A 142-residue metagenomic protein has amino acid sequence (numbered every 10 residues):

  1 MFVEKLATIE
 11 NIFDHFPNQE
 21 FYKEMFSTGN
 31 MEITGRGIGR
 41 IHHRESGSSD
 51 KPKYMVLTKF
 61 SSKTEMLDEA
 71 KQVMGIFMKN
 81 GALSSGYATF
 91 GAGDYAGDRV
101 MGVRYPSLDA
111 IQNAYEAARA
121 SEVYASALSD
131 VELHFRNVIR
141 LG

Functional and structural regions predicted by a protein language model:
M1-G142: Short S/T/G/P-rich N-terminal loop/turn motif that feeds into the first structured element of a domain
